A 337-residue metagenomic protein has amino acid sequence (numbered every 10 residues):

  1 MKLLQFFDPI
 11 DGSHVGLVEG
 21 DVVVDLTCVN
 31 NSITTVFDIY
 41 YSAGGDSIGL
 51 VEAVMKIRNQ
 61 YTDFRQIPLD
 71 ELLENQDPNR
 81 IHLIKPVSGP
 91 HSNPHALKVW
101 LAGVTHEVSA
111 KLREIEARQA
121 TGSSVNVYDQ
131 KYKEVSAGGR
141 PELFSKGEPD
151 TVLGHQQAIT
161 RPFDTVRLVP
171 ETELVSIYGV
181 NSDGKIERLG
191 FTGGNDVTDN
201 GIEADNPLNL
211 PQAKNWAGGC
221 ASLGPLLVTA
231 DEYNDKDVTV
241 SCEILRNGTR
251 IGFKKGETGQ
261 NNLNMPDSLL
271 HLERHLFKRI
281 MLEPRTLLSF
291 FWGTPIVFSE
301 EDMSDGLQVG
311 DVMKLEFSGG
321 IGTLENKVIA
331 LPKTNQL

Functional and structural regions predicted by a protein language model:
K2-N59: Gly/serine-rich nucleotide phosphate-binding loop at the start of the catalytic core of nucleotide/ADP-ribose-handling
L4-F6, V51-E243, G248: Active-site microenvironments in enzyme catalytic cores
F7, N200-L337: Catalytic-pocket segment enriched in acidic/His residues
H14-L17, L26-V29, K111-E114, E203-D205 (+1 more regions): Short, glycine/acidic-enriched capping/hinge loops at junctions between secondary-structure elements
G16-V18, S176-Y178, N326: A structural signal for short hydrophobic beta-strand segments in well-ordered beta-sheet cores
E19-V22, E116-A117, P207-N209, L307-Q308: Short, solvent-exposed amphipathic alpha-helical segments in soluble enzyme and RNA/protein-processing domains
V23-V24, H106, I251: Short, isolated positions in well-ordered beta-strands
V29-S32, T192-T198, E257-N261: Short, solvent-exposed aromatic-acidic interface loops
